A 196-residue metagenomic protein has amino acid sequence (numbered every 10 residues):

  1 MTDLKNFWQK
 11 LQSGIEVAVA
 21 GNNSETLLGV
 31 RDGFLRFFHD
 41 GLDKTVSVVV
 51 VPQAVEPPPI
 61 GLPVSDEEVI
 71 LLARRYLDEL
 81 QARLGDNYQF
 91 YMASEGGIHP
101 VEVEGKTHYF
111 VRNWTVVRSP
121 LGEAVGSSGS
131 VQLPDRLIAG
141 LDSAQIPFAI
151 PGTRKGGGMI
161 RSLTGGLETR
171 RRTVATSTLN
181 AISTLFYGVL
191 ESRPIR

Functional and structural regions predicted by a protein language model:
T2-D86: N-terminal polybasic phosphate/anion-binding patch
P58-R196: Anionic-ligand binding patches
